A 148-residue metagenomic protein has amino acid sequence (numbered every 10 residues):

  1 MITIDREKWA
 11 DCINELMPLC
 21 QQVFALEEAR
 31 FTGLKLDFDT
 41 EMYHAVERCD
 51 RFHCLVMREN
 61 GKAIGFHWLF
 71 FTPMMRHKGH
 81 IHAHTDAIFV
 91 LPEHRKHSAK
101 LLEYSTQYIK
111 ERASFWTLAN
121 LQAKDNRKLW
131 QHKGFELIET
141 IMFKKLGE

Functional and structural regions predicted by a protein language model:
M1-L36: Short amphipathic alpha-helix that is part of the acyltransferase structural core
H44-V56: A short helix-loop-beta-strand connector motif used in the catalytic cores of GNAT acetyltransferases and, in some
V56, K62-F71: Conserved beta-strand in the GNAT
P73-T85: A conserved beta-turn-beta hairpin within the catalytic core of GNAT-like acetyltransferases that forms part
H84-K96: A short, internal acetyl-CoA/4′-phosphopantetheine-binding micro-motif in the GNAT/acyltransferase core
R95-Q107: Conserved acetyl-CoA-binding loop-helix of GNAT-fold acetyltransferases
T117-K128, L146: Conserved beta-strand-loop-alpha-helix junction that forms the acyl-donor binding cleft
Q131-T140: Conserved acetyl-CoA-binding loop of GNAT-fold acetyltransferases
